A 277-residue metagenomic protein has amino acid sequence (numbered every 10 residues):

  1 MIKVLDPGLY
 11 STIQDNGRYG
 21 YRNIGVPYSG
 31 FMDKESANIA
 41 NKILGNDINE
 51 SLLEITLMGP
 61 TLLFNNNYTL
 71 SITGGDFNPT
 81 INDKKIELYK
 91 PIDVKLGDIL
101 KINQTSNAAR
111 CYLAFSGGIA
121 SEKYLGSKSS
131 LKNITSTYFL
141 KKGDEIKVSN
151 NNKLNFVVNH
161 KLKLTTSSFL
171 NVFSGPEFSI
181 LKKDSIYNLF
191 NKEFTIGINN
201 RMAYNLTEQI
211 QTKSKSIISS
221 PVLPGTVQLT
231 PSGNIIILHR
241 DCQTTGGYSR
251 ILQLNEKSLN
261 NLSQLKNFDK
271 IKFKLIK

Functional and structural regions predicted by a protein language model:
M1-K277: Conserved "landmark" site that anchors the functional core of diverse proteins
